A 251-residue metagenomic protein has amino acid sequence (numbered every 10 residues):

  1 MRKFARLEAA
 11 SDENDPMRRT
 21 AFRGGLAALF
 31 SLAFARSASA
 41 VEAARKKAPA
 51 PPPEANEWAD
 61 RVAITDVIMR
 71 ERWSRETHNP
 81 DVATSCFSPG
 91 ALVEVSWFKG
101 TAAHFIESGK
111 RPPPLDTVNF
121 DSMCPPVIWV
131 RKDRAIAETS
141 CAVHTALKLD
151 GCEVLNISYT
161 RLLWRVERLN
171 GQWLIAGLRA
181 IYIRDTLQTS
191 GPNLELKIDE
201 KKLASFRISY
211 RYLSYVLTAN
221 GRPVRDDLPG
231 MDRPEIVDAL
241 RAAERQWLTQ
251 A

Functional and structural regions predicted by a protein language model:
M1-M17, V41-K46: N-terminal secretory signal peptides
L26-T77, S85: Short, low-complexity N-terminal intrinsically disordered segments enriched in polar/charged residues
R75, F87, C141-V143, R179-Y182: Short beta-strand segments enriched in hydrophobic/aromatic residues within well-folded beta-rich domains
P80-T145: A solvent-exposed, acidic/Ser-Thr-rich amphipathic alpha-helical stretch
D116, H144-L155, D185-L187: Short, cysteine-centered beta-strand-loop-beta hairpins and adjacent loop/turn segments enriched in charged/polar
D121-M123, N156-L162: Short, surface-exposed coil-to-beta transition loops
I136-E138, R161-N193, K201-S205: Short beta-strand edge/turn micro-motifs at domain boundaries
D199-A251: A hydrophobic membrane-anchoring alpha-helix module
